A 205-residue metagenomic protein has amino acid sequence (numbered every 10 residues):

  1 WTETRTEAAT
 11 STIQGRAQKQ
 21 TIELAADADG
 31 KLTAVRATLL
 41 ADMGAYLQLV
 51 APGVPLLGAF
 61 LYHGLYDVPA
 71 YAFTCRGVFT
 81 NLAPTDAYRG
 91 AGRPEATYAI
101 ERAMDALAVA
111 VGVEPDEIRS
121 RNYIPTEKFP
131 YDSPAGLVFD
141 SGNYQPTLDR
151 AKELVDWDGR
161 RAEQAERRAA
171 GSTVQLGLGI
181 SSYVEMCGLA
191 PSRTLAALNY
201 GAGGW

Functional and structural regions predicted by a protein language model:
W1-T2, L24, A28, A106-E114 (+2 more regions): Proline/glycine-anchored alpha-helix kink/cap motifs
W1-T6, T33-T38, P115-I124, A162-A169 (+1 more regions): Beta-strand segments within the central parallel beta-sheet cores of soluble alpha/beta enzyme folds
T6-A8, D42, P125, C187: Residue-level marker for beta-strand->alpha-helix junctions and adjacent short loops that shape enzyme
T6-T21: Mid-to-C-terminal "cap/lid" subdomains and adjacent gly/pro-rich loops that border and regulate access to redox
T12, Y46, P125-P130, G171-Q175: Short, mixed-charge aromatic SLiMs
A17-R102, V184-G203: Glycine-rich loop/linker segments at domain edges
P84-R161: N-terminal leader/propeptide and maturation segments of large enzyme subunits in energy/redox metabolism and hydrolases
V155, G159-W205: Non-catalytic terminal/interface segments that mediate subunit docking, oligomerization, and allosteric communication
